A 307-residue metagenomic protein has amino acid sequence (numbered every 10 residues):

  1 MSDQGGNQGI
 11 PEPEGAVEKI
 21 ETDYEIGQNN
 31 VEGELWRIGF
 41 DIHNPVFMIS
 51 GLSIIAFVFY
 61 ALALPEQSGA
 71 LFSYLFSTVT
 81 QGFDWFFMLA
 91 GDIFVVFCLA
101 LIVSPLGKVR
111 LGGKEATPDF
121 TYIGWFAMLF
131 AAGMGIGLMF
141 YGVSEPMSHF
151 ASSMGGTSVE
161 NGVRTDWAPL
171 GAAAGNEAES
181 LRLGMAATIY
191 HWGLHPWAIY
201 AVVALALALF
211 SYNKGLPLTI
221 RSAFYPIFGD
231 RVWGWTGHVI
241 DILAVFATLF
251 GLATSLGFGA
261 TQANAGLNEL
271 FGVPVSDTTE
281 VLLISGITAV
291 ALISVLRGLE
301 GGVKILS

Functional and structural regions predicted by a protein language model:
S2-A168, N176-A178: N-terminal alpha-helical transmembrane segments of multi-pass membrane transport and channel/translocase proteins
E34-G39, L64-V79, L99-D119, L183-H191 (+3 more regions): Membrane-water interface regions at transmembrane-helix termini and the short interhelical loops of multi-pass membrane
I38-D41, P45-M48, L52-L62, V95-C98 (+4 more regions): Helix-loop-helix module between adjacent transmembrane segments
D84-M88, K108, W233, S255-G259 (+1 more regions): Intrinsically disordered or highly flexible coil/loop and linker segments, enriched in small and charged/polar residues
T117-W125, G234-D241, S307: Membrane-interfacial loop-to-helix junctions in multi-pass inner-membrane proteins
M147-L194, V275-T279, L296-S307: Membrane-interface helix-loop-helix junctions at boundaries between adjacent transmembrane segments
